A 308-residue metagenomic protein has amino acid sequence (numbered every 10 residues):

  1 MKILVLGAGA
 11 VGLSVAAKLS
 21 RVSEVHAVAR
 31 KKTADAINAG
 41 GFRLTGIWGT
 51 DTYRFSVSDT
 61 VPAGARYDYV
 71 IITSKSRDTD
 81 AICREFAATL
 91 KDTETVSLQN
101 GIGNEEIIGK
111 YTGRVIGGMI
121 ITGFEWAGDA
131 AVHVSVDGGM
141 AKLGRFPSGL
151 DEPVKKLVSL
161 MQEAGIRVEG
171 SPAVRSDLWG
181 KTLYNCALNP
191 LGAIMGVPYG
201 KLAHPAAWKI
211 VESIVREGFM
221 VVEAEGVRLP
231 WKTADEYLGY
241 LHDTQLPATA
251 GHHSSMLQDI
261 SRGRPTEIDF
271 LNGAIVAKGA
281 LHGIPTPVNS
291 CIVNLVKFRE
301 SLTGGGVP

Functional and structural regions predicted by a protein language model:
M1-T50: NAD(P)+-binding Rossmann beta1-loop-alpha1 motif at the extreme N-terminus of oxidoreductases
I3, E24-H26, T95, V115-I116 (+1 more regions): Hydrophobic anchor at the start of a short beta-strand that flanks the dinucleotide cofactor-binding loop
A17-R21, R84-A88, K110, G273 (+2 more regions): Short, well-ordered alpha-helices that flank and scaffold nucleotide-derived cofactor binding pockets
G49-A131: Rossmann-like NAD(P)(H) cofactor-binding subdomain of soluble oxidoreductases
A65, Q99-D177, K181, A187: Rossmann-fold dinucleotide-binding core
A131-R145, A193-L202, G251-R262: Helix-loop-beta segment of a Rossmann-like dinucleotide-binding subdomain
Q162-E163, E212-P308: NAD(P)-dependent Rossmann-like dehydrogenase/reductase catalytic/cofactor-binding core
R175-F219, L246: Active-site-proximal catalytic alpha-helix in oxidoreductases
